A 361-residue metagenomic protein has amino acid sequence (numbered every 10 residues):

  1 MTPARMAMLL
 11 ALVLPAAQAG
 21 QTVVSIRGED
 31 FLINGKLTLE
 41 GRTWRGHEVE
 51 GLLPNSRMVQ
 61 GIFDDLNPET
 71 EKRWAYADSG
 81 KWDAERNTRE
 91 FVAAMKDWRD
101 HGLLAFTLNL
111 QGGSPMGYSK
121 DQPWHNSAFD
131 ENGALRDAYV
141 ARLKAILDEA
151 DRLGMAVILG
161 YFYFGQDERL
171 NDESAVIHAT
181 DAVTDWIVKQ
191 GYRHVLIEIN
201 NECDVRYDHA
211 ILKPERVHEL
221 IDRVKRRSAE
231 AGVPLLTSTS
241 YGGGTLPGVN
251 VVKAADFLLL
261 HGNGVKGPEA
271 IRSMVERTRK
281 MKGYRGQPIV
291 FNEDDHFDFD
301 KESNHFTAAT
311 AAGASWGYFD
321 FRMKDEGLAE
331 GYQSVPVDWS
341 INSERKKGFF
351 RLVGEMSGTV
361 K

Functional and structural regions predicted by a protein language model:
M1-M8: Bacterial N-terminal signal peptides that target proteins for export
L10-A19: Hydrophobic h-region of N-terminal signal peptides that target proteins for export in Gram-negative bacteria
T22, E29-D30, L37-E85, G286-F291 (+2 more regions): Extended substrate-binding grooves/exosites of carbohydrate-active enzymes
R27, L37-T38, T43-A255: Active-site mouth of glycoside hydrolases
M58, N87-V92, L159-Y161, V183 (+3 more regions): Generic hydrophobic, helix-prone segments enriched in Leu/Val/Ile
H178-A179, H194-L196, N200-K347: Extracellular glycoside hydrolase catalytic/binding regions
